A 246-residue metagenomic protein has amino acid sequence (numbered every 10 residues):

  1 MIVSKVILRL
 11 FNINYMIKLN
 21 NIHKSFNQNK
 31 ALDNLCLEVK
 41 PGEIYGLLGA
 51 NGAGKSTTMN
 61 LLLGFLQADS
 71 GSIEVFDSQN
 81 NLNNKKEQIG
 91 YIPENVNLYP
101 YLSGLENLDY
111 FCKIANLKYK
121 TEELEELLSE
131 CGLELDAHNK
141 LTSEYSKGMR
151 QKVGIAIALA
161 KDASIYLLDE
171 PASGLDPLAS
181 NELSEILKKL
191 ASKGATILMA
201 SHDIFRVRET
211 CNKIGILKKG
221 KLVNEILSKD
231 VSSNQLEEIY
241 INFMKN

Functional and structural regions predicted by a protein language model:
G71-K85, N224: Conserved ABC transporter NBD signature motif
D109, K113-N116, T121-A137: Conserved ABC ATPase "signature" region
L141-Y145: Conserved ABC ATPase signature
Y166-D169: Catalytic Walker B motif of ABC-type/P-loop ATPase nucleotide-binding domains
